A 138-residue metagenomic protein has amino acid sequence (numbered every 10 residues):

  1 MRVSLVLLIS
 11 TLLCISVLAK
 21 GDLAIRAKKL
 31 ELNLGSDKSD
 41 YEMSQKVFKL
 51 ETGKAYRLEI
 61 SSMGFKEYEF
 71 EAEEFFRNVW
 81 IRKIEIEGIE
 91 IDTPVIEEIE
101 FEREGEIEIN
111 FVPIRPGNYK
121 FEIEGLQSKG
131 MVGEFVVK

Functional and structural regions predicted by a protein language model:
V6-C14: Bacterial N-terminal signal peptides
I15-A19: Sec/Tat signal peptide C-region and signal peptidase I cleavage site
K20-R26, E42, P94-K138: Extracellular/periplasmic metallocenter environments
D22-R57: N-terminal edge beta-strand
E31-N33, R57-E59, E122, E134-V136: Soluble periplasmic/extracytoplasmic beta-strand elements of cell-envelope proteins
Q45-E71, I107-I114, K120: Beta-strand cores of secreted/periplasmic/IMS beta-sandwich domains, seen most often in copper-related folds
S61-I91: Contiguous segments within soluble domain cores/interaction surfaces
